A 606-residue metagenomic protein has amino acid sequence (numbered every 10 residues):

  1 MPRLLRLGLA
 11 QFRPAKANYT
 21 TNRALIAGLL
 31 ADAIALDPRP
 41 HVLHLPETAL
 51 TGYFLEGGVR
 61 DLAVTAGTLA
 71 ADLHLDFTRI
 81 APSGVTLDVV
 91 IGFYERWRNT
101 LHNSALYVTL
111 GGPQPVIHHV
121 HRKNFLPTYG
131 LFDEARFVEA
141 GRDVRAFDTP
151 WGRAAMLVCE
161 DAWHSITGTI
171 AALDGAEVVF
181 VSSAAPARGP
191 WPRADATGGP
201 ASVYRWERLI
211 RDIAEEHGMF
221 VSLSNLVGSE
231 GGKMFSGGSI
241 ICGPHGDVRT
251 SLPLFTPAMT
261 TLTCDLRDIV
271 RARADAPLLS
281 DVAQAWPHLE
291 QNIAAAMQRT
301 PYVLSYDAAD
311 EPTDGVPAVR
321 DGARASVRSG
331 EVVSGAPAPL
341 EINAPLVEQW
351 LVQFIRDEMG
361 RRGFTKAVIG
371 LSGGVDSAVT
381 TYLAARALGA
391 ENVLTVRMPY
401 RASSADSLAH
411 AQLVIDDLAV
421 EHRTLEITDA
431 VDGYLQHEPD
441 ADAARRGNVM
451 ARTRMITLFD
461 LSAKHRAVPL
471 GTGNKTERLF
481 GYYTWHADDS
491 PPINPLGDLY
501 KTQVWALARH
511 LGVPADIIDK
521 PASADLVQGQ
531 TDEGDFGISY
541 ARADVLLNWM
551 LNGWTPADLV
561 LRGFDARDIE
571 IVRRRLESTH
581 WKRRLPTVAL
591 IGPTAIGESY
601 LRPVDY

Functional and structural regions predicted by a protein language model:
L7, A33-L62, V90-I91, D161 (+2 more regions): Active-site beta-strand/loop signature of hydrolases that rely on acidic residues for catalysis
A27-R39, A71-G84, F354-R361: A short, N-terminal amphipathic alpha-helix
A66-L69, R96-L209, D275-L278: Active-site catalytic loop in hydrolytic enzyme cores
G67-D88, C159-M259: CN hydrolase (nitrilase-like) catalytic-core segments centered on the catalytic cysteine and neighboring Lys/Glu
I91-F93, N103-T109, R145, G238-I241 (+1 more regions): Short beta-strand scaffold segments in enzyme catalytic cores
I213, M219-E331: C-terminal beta-strand edge segments of enzyme domains
P244, W286-I369, V379-Y606: ATP/NTP-dependent adenylation/nucleotidyl-transfer catalytic domains that generate, transfer, or process NMP-activated
